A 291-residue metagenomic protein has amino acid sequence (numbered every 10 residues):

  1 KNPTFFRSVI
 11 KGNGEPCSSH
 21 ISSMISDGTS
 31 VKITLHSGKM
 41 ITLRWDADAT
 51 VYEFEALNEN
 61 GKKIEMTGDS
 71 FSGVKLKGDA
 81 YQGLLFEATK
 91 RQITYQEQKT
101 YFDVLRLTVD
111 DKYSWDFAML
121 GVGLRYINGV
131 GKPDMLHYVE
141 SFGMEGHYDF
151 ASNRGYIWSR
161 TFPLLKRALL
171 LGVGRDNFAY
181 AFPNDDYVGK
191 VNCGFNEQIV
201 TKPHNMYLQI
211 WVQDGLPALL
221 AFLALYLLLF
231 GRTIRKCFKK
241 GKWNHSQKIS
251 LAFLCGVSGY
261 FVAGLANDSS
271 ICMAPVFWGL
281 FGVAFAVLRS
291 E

Functional and structural regions predicted by a protein language model:
K1, L220-L228, R232-T233, K240-E291: Transmembrane alpha-helices of multi-pass inner-membrane enzymes
F5-F6, I10, I21-G28, L35-R160 (+1 more regions): Interfacial juxtamembrane loops and adjacent helix segments that form the catalytic/substrate-binding surfaces
K166-R167, Q213: The C-terminal cap of the DNA-recognition helix in HTH/winged-HTH DNA-binding domains, marking the helix-to-coil
I199-K202, C237, S246: Non-cytosolic juxtamembrane linkers/loops that tether extracellular or periplasmic domains to nearby transmembrane
